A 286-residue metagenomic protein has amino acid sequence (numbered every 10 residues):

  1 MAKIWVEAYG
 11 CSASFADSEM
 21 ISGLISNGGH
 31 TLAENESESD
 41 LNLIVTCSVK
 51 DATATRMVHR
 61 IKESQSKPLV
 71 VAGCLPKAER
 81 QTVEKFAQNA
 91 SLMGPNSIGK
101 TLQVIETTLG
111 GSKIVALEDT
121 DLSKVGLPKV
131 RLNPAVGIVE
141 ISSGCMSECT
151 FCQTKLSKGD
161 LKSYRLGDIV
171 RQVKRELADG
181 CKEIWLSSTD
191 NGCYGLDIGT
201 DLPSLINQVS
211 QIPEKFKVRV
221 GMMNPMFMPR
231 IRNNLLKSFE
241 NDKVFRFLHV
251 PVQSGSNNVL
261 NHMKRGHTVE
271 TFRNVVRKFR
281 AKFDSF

Functional and structural regions predicted by a protein language model:
M1-C193, L248, V269-A281: Proteins enriched for Cys/Gly/acidic motifs involved in redox and nucleic-acid/cofactor modification
L69, A78, V83, A178-F286: Conserved SAM/AdoMet-binding glycine-rich loop
